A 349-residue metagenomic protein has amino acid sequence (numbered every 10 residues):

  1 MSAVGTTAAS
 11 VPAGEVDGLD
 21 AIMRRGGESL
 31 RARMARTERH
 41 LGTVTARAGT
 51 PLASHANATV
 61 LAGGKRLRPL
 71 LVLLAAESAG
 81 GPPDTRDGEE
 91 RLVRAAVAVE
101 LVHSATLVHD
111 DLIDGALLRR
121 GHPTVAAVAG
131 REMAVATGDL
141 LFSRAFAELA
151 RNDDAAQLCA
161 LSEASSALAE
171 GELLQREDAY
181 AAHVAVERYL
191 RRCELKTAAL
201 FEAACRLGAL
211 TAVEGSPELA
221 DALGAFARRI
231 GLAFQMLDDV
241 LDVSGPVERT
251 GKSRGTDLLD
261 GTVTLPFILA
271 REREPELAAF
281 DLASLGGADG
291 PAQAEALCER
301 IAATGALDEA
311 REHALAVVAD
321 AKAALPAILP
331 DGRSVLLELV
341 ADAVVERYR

Functional and structural regions predicted by a protein language model:
M1-S104, V108, L112-A127, Q175-H183 (+2 more regions): Conserved N-terminal diphosphate/IPP-binding helix and adjacent helical/loop segment of trans-prenyltransferase domains
S2, T50-L101, L141-R144, V186-I230 (+2 more regions): Alpha-helical phosphate/pyrophosphate-handling elements in metalloenzyme active cores
T37, L101-S104, L141, A164 (+4 more regions): Amphipathic, well-ordered alpha-helical segments in soluble domains
G42, L61-K65, E132-A136, A150-V247: All-alpha helical catalytic cores of prenyl diphosphate-utilizing isoprenoid enzymes
A58-T59, G115, A160-A167, F226 (+4 more regions): Short acidic/histidine-centered micro-motifs embedded in hydrophobic/aromatic stretches that mark compact functional
T106-L107, G231-Q235, L269-E272: Alpha-helical transmembrane segments of multi-pass membrane proteins
R119-L141, A182-T197, D221-A225, V247-R273 (+1 more regions): Divalent-cation-assisted or electrostatically stabilized phosphate/pyrophosphate-binding catalytic cores
P275-A279: Structural helix-adjacent loops and short alpha-helical linkers that scaffold large soluble proteins
